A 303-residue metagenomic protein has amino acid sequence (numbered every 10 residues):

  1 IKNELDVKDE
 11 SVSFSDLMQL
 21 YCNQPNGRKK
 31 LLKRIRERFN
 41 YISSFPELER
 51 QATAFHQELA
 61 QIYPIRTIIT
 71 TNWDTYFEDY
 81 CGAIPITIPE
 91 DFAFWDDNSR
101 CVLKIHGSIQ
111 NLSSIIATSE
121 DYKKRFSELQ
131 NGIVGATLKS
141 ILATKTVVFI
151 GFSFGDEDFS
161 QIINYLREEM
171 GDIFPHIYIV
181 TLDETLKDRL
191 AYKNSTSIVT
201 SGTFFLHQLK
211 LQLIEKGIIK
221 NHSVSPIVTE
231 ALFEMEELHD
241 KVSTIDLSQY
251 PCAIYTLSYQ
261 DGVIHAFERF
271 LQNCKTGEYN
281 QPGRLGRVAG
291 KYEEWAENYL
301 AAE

Functional and structural regions predicted by a protein language model:
I1-S43, E90-N98: A phosphate-binding glycine/aspartate-rich beta-alpha loop in the early core of alpha/beta enzymes
N3, K8-S11, S15, I109 (+3 more regions): Accessory terminal and edge-of-domain segments that mediate assembly/interaction and cofactor placement around
P25-I84, S114-I116: Metabolite-binding pocket within alpha/beta catalytic cores that recognizes anionic/polar moieties
L48-A52, S127-N131, D156: A conditional alpha-helix N-cap/helix-loop micro-motif detector
Q61-R66, A83-I86, E90-S99, G135-E303: SIR2/sirtuin-family catalytic core signature
W73, G107, F152: Active-site metal-binding loops of divalent metal-dependent hydrolases
K104-I115: Class I SAM-dependent methyltransferase SAM-binding "motif I" and its flanking Rossmann-like core
E120-A136, Q161-I162: Active-site glycine-rich loop that binds ribose-phosphate moieties when present
